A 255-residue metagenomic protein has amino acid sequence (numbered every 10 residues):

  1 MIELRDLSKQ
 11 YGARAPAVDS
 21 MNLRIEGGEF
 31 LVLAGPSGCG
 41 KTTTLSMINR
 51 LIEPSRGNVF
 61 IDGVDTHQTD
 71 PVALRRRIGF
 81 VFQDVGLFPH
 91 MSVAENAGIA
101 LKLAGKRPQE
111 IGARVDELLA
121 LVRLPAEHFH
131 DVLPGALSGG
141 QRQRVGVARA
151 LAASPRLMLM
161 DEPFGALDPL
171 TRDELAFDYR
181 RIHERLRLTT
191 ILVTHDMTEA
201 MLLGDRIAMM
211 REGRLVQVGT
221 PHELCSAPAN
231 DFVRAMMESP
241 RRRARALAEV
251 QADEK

Functional and structural regions predicted by a protein language model:
N49: Helix-to-loop junction immediately C-terminal to a conserved catalytic motif
T66-G79, L103, Q109, L224-P228: ABC ATPase NBD coupling module
Q109-H128: Conserved ABC ATPase "signature" region
V132-L137, Q141: Conserved ABC ATPase signature
S154: Conserved catalytic motifs of ABC-family nucleotide-binding domains
V218-G219, A227: ABC ATPase "signature
